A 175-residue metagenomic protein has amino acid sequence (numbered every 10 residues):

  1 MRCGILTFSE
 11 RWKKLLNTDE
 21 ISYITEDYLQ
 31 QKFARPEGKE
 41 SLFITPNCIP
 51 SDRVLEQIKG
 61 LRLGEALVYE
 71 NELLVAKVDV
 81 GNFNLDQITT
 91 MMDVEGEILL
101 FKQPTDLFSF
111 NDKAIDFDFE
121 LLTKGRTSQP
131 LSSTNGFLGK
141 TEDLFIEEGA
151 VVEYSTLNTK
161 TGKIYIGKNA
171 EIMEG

Functional and structural regions predicted by a protein language model:
M1-E142: Terminal amphipathic alpha-helical/low-complexity segments used for targeting or macromolecular assembly
M1-F8, I166-G175: Solvent-exposed, charged interface segments at domain starts and junctions
F117-D118, K124, K163, N169 (+1 more regions): General N-terminal targeting signals
N135-G136, L144, G149-T156, I164 (+1 more regions): A structural motif detector for beta-strand N-caps
K160: Hydrophobic, aromatic-lined core segments that form the binding pocket/scaffold for planar heteroaromatic ligands
